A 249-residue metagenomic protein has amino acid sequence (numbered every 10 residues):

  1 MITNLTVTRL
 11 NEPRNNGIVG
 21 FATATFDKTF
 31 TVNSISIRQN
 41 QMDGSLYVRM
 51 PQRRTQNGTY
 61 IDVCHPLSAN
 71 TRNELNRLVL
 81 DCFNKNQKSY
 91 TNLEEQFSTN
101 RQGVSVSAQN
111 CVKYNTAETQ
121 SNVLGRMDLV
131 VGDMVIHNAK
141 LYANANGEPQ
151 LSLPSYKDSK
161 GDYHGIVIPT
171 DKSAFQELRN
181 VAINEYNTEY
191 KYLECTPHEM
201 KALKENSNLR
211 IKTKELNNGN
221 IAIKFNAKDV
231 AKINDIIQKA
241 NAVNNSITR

Functional and structural regions predicted by a protein language model:
T3-M42, Y47-R53, Q96-K160, K172 (+3 more regions): Basic nucleic-acid-binding interfaces
T29, T196, N226-V230: Helix N-cap motif at beta-to-alpha junctions
N57-F97, D162-Y192: Acidic, low-complexity intrinsically disordered segments
V79, A182, E205, N218 (+2 more regions): Non-Sec secretion/translocation targeting segments of pathogen effectors
N86, E189, S207-R210, A240 (+1 more regions): Short, flexible helical or helix-coil boundary motifs
K191-C195, I221-F225: Short cationic amphipathic helices and targeting signals
C195-N208: Short amphipathic alpha-helix segments
N206-A222: Acidic, low-complexity, intrinsically disordered interaction modules
